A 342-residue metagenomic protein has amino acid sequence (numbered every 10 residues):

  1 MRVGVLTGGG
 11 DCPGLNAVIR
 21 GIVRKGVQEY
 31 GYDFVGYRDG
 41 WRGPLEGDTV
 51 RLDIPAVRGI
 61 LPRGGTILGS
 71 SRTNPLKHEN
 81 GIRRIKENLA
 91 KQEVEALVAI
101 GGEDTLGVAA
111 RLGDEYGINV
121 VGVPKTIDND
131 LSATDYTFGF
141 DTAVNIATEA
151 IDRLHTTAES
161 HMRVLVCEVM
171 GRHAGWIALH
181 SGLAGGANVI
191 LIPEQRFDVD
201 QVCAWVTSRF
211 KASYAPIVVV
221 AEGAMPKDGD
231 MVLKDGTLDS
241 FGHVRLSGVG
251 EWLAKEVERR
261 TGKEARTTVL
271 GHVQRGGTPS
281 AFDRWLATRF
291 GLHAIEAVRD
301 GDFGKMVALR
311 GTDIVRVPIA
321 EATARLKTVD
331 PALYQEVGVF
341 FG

Functional and structural regions predicted by a protein language model:
M1-L45: N-terminal phosphate-binding or glycine-rich loops at protein starts, especially the Walker A/P-loop of NTPases
R2-G10, T66-S71, E95-A99, L165-E168 (+1 more regions): Short glycine-rich or small-residue beta-strand-to-loop segments that form or flank ligand, phosphate, metal/Fe-S
G8-D11, Y37-R42, R72-T73, G102-E103 (+5 more regions): Short, ordered loop/turn segments at secondary-structure junctions
D11-I22, P44-L45, H78-R83, L97-A110 (+5 more regions): Short glycine/serine/threonine-rich phosphate/pyrophosphate-binding segments that cradle anionic phosphate groups
P44-A99, D104-T105, Y136-N145, E149 (+1 more regions): Glycine-rich oxoanion-binding loops at beta->alpha junctions
A96-G101, A110-R111, Y116, F140-H161 (+1 more regions): Accessory alpha-helical/coil subdomains and C-terminal extensions that flank or cap enzyme catalytic cores
W252, K305-G342: Phosphate-binding loop/pocket of nucleotide- and phosphate-handling active sites
